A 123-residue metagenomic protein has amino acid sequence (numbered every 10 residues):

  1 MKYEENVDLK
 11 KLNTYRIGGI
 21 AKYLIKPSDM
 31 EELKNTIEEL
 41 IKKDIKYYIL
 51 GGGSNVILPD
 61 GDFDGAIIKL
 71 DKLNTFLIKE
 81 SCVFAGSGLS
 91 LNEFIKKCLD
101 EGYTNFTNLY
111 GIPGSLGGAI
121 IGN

Functional and structural regions predicted by a protein language model:
M1-I120: Anion-binding (especially nucleotide phosphate/pyrophosphate-binding) glycine-rich loop and adjoining beta-alpha core
N123: Internal gly/pro-rich beta-alpha loop/helix module that stabilizes soluble enzyme cofactors or their anionic handles
